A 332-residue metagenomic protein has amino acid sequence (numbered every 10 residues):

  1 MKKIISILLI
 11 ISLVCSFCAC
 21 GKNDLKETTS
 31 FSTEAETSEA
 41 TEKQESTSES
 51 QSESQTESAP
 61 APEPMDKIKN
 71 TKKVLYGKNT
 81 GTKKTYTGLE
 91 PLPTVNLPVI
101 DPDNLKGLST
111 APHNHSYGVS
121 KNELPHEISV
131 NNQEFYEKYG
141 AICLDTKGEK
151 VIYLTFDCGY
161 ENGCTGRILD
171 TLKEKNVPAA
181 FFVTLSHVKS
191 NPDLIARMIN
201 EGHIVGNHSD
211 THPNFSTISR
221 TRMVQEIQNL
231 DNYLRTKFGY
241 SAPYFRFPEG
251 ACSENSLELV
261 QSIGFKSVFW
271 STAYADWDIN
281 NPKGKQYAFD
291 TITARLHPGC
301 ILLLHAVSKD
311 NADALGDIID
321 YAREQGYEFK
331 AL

Functional and structural regions predicted by a protein language model:
M1-I7: Positively charged n-region of N-terminal signal peptides that target proteins for export
S16-A19: C-terminal motif of bacterial Sec signal peptides marking the signal peptidase cleavage site
G21, V183-L185, F269: Glycine-centered small-residue hotspots that permit tight backbone geometry or close packing
G21-T155, E161-R167, E174, I318-Y321 (+1 more regions): N-terminal pre-catalytic segment of deacetylase/amide-hydrolase enzymes
A111-N214, I218, R222-E226, D231-T236 (+2 more regions): Active-site beta->alpha N-cap acidic-glycine motif
R167, K189, P213-L332: Catalytic domains of cell-wall/extracellular-matrix polysaccharide-remodeling enzymes, centered on de-N-acetylation
